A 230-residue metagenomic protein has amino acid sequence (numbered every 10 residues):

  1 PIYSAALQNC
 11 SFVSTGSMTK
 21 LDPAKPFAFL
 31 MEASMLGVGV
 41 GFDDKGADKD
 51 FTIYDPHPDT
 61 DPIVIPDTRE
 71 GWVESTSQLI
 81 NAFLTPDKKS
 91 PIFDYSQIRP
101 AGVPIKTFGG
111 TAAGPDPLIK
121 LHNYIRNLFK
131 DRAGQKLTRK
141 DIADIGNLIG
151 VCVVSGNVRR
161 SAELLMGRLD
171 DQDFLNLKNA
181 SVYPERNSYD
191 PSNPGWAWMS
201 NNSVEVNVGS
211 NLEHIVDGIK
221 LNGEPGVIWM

Functional and structural regions predicted by a protein language model:
P1-M230: Extended catalytic cores of very large enzyme megasubunits
